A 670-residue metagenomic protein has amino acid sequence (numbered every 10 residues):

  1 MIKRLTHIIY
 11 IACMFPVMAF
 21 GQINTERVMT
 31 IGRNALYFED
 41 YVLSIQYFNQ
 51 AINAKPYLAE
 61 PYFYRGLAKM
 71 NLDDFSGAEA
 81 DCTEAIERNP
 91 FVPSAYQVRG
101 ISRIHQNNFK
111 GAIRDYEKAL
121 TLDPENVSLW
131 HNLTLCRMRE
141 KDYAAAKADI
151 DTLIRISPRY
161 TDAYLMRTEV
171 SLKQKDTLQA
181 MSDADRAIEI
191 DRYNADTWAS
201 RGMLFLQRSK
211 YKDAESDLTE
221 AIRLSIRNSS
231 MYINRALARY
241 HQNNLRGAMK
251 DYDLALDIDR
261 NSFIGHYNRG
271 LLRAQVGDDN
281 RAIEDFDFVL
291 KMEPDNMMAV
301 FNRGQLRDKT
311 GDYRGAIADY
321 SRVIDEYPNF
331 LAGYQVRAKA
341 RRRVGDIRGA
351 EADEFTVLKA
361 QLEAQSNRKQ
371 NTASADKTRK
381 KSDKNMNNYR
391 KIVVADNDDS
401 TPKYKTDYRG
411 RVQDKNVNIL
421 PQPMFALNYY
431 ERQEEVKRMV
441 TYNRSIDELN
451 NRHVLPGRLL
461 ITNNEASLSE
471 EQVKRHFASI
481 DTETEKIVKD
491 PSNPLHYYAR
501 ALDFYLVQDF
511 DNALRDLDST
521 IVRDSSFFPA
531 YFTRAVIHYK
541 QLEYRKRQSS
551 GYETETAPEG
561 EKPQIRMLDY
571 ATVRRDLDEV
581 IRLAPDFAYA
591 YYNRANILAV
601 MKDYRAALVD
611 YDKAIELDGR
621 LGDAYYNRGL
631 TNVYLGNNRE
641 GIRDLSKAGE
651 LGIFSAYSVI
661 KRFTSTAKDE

Functional and structural regions predicted by a protein language model:
N24-E26, A59-E60, P93-S94, V127-S128 (+12 more regions): Helix-start (N-cap) detector for alpha-helical repeat units in TPR-like alpha-solenoids, especially tetratricopeptide
M29, L36, F63, M70 (+20 more regions): Position-specific recognition of the canonical hydrophobic site in helix A of tetratricopeptide repeat
T30, Y64, V98, N132 (+11 more regions): Canonical tetratricopeptide repeat
A54, R88, L122, I156 (+11 more regions): Structural marker of alpha-solenoid helical repeat scaffolds
K309, E326-H496, Y552-D569, T664-E670: Eukaryotic alpha-helical solenoid repeat scaffolds
